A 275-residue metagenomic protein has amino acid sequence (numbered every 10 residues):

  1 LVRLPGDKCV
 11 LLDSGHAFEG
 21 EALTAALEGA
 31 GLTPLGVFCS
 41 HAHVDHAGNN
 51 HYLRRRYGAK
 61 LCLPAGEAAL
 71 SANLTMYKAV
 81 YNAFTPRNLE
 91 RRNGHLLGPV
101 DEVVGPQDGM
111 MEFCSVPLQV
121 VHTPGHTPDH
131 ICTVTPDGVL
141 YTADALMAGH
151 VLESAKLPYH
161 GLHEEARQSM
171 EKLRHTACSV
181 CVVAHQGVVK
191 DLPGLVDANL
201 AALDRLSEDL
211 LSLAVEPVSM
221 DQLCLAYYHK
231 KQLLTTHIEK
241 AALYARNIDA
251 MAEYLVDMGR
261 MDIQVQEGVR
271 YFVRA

Functional and structural regions predicted by a protein language model:
L1-A30, C132-A143: Conserved beta-strand hairpin/beta-sheet module of binuclear metal-dependent hydrolase folds, prominently
V2, D13, H41, L53 (+7 more regions): Divalent metal-coordination and catalytic microenvironments
K8-V10, T33-G36, V116, G138-V139 (+1 more regions): Structural motif
H16-A17, P117-S207: Metallo-beta-lactamase
F18-E21, A25-M111: Active-site HxH/HxHxD metal-binding segment of metal-dependent hydrolases
A47, A166, I248: Aromatic/hydrophobic pocket-lining residues that form the small-molecule binding cavity in soluble enzyme cores
A59, L203-L211, A245: Short, leucine-enriched amphipathic alpha-helices that occur as contiguous helical runs
S212-A275: C-terminal regulatory/interaction regions
